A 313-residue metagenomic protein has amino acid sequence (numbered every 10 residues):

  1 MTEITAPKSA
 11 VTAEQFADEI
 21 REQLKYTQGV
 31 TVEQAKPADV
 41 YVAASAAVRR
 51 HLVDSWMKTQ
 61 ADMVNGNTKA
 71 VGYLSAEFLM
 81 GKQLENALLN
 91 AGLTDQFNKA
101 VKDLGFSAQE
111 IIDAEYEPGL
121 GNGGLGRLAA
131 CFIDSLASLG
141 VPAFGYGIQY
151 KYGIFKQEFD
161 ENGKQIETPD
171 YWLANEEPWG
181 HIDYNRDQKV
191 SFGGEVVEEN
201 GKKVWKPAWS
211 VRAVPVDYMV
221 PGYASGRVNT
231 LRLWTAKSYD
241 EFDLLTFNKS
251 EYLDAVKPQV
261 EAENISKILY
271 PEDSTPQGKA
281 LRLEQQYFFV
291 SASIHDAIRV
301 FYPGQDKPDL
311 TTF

Functional and structural regions predicted by a protein language model:
M1-F313: A conserved ligand/cofactor-binding region detector
